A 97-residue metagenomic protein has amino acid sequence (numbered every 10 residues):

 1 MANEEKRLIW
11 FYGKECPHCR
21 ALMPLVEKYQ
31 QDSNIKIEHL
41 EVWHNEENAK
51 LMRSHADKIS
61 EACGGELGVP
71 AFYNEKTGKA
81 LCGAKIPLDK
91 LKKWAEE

Functional and structural regions predicted by a protein language model:
M1-L8: A short beta-strand-turn-helix
L8, L25-Y29, R53-H55, N74-L81 (+1 more regions): Soluble extramembrane regions of membrane proteins in the secretory/endomembrane system
W10-C16: Aromatic-flanked redox-active Cys/Sec active sites in thiol-based oxidoreductases, especially the WC-centered
F11, N34-R53: Thiol-based oxidoreductase modules, predominantly thioredoxin-like and allied folds used for disulfide exchange
C16-C19, C63, C82: Disulfide-bonded cysteines in secreted/extracellular proteins and peptides
C19-S33: Typically the conserved alpha-helix immediately C-terminal to a functionally engaged Cys/Sec in thioredoxin-like
E46-E66: Short Fe-S-cluster ligation motifs
L67-E97: Non-catalytic, surface beta->alpha helical segment in thiol-disulfide oxidoreductase systems
